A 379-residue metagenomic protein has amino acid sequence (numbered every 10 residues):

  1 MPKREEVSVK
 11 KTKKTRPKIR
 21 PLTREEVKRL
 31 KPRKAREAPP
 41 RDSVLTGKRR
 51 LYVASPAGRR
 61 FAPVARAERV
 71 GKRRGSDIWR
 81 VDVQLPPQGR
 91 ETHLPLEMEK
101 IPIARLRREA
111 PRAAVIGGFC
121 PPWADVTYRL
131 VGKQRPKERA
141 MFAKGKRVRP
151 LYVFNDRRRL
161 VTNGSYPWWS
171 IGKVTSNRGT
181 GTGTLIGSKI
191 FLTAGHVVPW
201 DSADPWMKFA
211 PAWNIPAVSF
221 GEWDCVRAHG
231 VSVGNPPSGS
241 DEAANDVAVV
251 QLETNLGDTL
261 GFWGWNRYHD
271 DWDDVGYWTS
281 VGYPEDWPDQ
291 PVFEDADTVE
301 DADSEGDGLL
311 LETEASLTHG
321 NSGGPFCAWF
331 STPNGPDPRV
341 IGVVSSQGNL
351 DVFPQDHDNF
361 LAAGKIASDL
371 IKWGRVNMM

Functional and structural regions predicted by a protein language model:
P2-L185: Protease-domain processing segments flanking chymotrypsin-fold serine proteases, especially trypsin-like
K144-W169, T175-T180, D204-D258: Conserved catalytic-core segment of clan PA serine endopeptidases
G164-P167, N177, L185-I186, W200-A203 (+5 more regions): Extracellular/periplasmic catalytic domains that process cell-envelope and extracellular macromolecules
T184, A315-V344: Catalytic nucleophile loop of clan PA
K189, T193: Cytochrome P450 catalytic-core helices
V197-P199, W213-P216, E253-G257, P284-D286 (+2 more regions): Acidic glycine-/aspartate-rich tracts in secreted/extracellular proteins
A243-G320, H357-A367: Chymotrypsin/trypsin-fold serine protease catalytic domain
I341, S345-M379: C-terminal cap/linker of serine protease catalytic domains
